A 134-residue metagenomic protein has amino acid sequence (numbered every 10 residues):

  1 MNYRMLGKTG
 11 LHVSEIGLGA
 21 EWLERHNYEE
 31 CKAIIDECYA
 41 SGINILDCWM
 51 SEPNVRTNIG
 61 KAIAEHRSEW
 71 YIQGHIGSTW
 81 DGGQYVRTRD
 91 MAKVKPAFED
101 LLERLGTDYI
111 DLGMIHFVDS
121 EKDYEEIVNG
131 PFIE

Functional and structural regions predicted by a protein language model:
M1-G74: N-terminal binding-site loop/beta-alpha segment at the start of enzyme catalytic domains that lines or forms
A20, C48, G83, E99-L102: Generic anion/oxyanion-binding catalytic loop in active/binding sites
H26, D47-M50, Y85, R89 (+1 more regions): Short, surface-exposed alpha-helical recognition segments that flank or form part of ligand/macromolecule-binding
H26, R56, G82, S120-D123: Glycine/Thr-rich phosphate-binding loops of Rossmann-like dinucleotide-binding domains
A40, V86-E134: Glycine/proline-rich, positively charged, aromatic-decorated active-site loop/lid region on the catalytic face
S51, E65-A92, H116-D119: Structural motif corresponding to the early beta-alpha repeats
